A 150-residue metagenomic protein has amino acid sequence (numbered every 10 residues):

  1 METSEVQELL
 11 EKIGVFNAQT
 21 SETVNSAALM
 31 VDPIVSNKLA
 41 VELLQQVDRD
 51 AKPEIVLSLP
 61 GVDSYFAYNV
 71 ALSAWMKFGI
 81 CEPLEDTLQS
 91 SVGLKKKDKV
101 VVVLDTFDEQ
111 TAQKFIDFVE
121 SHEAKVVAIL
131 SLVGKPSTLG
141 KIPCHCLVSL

Functional and structural regions predicted by a protein language model:
M1-L150: PRPP-associated nucleotide enzymes
